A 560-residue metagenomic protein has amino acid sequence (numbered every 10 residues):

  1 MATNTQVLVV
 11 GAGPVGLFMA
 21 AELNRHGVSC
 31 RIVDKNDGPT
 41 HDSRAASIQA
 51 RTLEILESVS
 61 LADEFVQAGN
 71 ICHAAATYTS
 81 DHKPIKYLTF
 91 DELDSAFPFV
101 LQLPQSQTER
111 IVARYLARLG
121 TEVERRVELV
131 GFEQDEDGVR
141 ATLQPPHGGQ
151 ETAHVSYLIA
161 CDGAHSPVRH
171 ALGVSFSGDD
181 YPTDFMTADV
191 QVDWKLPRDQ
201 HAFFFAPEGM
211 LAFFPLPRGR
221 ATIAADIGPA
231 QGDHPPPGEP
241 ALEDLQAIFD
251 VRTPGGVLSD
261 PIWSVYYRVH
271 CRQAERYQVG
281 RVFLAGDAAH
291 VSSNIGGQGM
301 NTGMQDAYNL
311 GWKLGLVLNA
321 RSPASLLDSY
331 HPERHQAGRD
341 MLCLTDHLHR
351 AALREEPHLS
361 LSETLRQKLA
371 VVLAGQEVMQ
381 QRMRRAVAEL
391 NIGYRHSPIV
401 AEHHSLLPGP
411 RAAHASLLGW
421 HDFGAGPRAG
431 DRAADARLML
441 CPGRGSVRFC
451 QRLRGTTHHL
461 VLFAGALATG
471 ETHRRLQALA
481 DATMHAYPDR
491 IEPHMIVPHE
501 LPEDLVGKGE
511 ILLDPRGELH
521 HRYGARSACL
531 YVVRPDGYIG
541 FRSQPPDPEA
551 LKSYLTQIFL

Functional and structural regions predicted by a protein language model:
A2-Q6, V10, R25-H26, T79-H82 (+6 more regions): Helical substrate-recognition/capping region of FAD-dependent monooxygenase/halogenase enzymes
T3-T5, H147-Y157: Core beta-strand elements of the Rossmann-like FAD/NAD(P) dinucleotide-binding domain in flavoenzyme oxidoreductases
G16-L17: N-terminal Rossmann-fold NAD(P) dinucleotide-binding loop
N24-R44: Glycine-rich FAD pyrophosphate-binding loop
H41-A117, E133, L216: Active-site-adjacent segment of FAD-dependent monooxygenases/related oxidoreductases
A68, P236-T302, A337, M341-L344 (+1 more regions): FAD/FMN-dependent oxidoreductases across multiple families
A113-R114, T121, Y157, C161-V269: Conserved FAD-binding catalytic core of PHBH/FMO-like flavoproteins
R125-V139: A conserved short coil-to-beta-strand element within the FAD-binding core of flavoproteins
